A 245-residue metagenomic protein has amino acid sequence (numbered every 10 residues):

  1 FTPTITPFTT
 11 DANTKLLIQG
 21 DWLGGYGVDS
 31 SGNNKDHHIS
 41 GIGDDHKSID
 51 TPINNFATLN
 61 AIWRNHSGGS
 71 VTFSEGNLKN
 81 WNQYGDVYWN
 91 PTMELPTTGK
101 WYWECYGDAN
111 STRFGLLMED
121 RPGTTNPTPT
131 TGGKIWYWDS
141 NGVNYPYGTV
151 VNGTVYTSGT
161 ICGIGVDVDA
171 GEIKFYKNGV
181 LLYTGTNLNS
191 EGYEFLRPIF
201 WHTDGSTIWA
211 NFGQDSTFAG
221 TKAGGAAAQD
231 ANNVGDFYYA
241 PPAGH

Functional and structural regions predicted by a protein language model:
F1-E75, A231-H245: Extracytoplasmic low-complexity segments
T2-Y26, V155-S158, G163-H245: Aromatic sugar-binding interfaces of carbohydrate-active proteins
L17, S70, E104, I135 (+1 more regions): Short, surface-exposed charged micro-motifs
D50-G107: Solvent-exposed, flexible loop/coil segments flanking beta-strands in beta-rich domains
N77-N80, I135, N141-N144, G171-I173 (+1 more regions): Hydrophobic residues embedded in beta-strands of well-ordered beta-sheets
N82-W138: Secretory/extracellular carbohydrate-interaction modules and structurally similar beta-sandwich "look-alikes"
W89-E94, G148-V155, G185-N187: Beta-strand-rich interaction surfaces with strong enrichment in secreted/lumenal proteins
S140-I161: Short, aromatic/His-centered strand-loop micro-motif at the edge of beta-sheets
